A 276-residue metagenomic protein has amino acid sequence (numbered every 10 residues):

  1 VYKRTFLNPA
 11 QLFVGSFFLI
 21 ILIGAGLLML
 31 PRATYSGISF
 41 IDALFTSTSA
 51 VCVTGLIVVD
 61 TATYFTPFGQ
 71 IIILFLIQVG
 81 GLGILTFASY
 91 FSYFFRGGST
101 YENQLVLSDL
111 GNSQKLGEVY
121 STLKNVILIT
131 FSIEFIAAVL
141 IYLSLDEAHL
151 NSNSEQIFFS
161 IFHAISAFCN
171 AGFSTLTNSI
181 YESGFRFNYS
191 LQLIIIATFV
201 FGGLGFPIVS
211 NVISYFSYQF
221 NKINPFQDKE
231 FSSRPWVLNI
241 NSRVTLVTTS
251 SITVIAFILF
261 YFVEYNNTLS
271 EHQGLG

Functional and structural regions predicted by a protein language model:
V1-G276: Membrane-proximal intracellular helices of multi-pass ion channels
